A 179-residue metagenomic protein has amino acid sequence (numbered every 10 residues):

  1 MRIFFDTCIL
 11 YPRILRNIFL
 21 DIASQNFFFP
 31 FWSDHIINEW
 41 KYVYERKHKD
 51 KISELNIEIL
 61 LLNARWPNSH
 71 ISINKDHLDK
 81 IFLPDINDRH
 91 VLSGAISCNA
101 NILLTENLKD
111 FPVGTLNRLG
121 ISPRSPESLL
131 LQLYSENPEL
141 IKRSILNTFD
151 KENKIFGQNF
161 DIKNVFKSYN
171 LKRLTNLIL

Functional and structural regions predicted by a protein language model:
M1-N17: Metal-dependent nucleic-acid phosphoesterase active-site entry motif
I9-L10, D79-N87, K109-P112: Acidic, metal-coordinating catalytic cores used for nucleic-acid/nucleotide bond scission and strand-transfer chemistry
R13-K47: PIN/NYN-family metal-dependent endoribonuclease catalytic core
F29, H70, G120-S122: Conserved beta-strand segments of alpha/beta enzyme cores
D34-N74, T148-F166, N170-R173: PIN-domain endoribonuclease scaffold, especially VapC-family toxins
P67-I102, E136-P138, E152, F156 (+1 more regions): Active-site neighborhoods of divalent-metal-dependent phosphate/nucleic-acid chemistry enzymes
D88-S122: Acidic, metal-binding active-site segment of PIN/NYN-like and related structure-specific nucleases
L108-L179: Acidic, PIN/NYN-like endoribonuclease modules and their adjacent C-terminal/linker elements
